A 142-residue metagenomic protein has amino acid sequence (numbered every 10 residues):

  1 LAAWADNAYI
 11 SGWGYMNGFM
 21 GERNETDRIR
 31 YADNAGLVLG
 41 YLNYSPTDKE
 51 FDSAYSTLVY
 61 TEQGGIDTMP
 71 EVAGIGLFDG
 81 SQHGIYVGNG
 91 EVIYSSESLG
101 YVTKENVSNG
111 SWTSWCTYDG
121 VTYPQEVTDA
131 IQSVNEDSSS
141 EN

Functional and structural regions predicted by a protein language model:
L1-Y44, G80-Q82, I93-S95, L99 (+2 more regions): N-terminal capping segments
A2-A3, L39, P46-S108, V121: ...with weaker cross-activation on analogous glycine-rich loops/strands in unrelated enzymes
N109-W115: Short coil-to-beta transitions that initiate beta-strands within beta-rich domains
E141-N142: C-terminal cell-surface addressing/anchoring modules of secreted/extracellular proteins
